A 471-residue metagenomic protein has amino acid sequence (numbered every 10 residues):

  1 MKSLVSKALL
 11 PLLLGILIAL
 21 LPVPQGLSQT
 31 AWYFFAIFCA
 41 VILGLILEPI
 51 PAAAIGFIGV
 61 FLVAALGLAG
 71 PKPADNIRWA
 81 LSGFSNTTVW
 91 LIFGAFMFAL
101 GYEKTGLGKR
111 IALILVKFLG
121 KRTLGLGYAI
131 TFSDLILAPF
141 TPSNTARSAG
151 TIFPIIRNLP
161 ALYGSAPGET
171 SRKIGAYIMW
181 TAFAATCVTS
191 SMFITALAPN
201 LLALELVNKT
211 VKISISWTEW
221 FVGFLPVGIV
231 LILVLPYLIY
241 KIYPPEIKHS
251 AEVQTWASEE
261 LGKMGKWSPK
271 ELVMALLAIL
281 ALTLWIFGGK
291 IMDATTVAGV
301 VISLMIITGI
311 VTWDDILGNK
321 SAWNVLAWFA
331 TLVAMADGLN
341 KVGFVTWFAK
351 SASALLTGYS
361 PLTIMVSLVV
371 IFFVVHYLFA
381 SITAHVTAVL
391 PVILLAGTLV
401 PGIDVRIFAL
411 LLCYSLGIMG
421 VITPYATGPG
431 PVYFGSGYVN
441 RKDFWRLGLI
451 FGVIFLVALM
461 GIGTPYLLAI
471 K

Functional and structural regions predicted by a protein language model:
M1-L21, K104, N144-S148, Y163-G265 (+1 more regions): Juxtamembrane and boundary regions of transmembrane helices in multi-pass small-molecule transporters and channels
M1-S3, Q25-W32, G44-P49, D75-T87 (+6 more regions): Interfacial loop-to-helix junctions that mark the boundaries of transmembrane helices in multi-pass membrane
V23-G120: N-terminal cofactor/phosphate-binding cores enriched in small/glycine residues, especially glycine-rich loops such as
P24-Q29, C39-I58, A80, I232-L233 (+3 more regions): Flexible hinge motifs at transmembrane-helix junctions and intramembrane kinks/re-entrant loops in multi-pass membrane
G26-A36, S85-M97, M292-I302, S351-I364 (+2 more regions): Structural signature of hydrophobic alpha-helical transmembrane segments
L43-A52, S133-S143, F183-I194, L284-G289 (+2 more regions): Transmembrane alpha-helix interface/packing and boundary motifs in multi-pass membrane proteins, characterized by
A53-A54, A80-L107, T295, D315-W347 (+1 more regions): Core transmembrane alpha-helical segments of multi-pass membrane transporters/permeases
I92, L124-A138, G164-T189, I215-G223 (+2 more regions): Alpha-helical transmembrane segments of multi-pass membrane proteins
